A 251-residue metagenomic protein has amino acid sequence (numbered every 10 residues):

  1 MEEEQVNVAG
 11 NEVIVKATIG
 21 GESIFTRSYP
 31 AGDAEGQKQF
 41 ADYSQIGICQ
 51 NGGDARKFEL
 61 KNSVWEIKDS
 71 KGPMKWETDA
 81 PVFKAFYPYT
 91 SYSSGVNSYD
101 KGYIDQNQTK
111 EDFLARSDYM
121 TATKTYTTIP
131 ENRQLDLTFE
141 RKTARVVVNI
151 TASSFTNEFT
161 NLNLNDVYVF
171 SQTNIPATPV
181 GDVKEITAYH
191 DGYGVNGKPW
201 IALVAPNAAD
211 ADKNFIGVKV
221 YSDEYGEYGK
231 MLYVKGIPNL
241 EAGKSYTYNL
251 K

Functional and structural regions predicted by a protein language model:
M1-K251: Sec-type signal peptide cleavage vicinity
